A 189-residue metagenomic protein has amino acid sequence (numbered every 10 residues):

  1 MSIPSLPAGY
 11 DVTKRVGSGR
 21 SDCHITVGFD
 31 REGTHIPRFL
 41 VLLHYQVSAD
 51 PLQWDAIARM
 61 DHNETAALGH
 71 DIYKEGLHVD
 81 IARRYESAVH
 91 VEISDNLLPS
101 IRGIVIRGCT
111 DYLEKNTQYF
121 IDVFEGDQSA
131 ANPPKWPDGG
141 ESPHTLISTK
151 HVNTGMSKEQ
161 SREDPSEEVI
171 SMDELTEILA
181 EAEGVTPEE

Functional and structural regions predicted by a protein language model:
M1-D55: Negatively charged, low-complexity tracts enriched in Asp/Glu with abundant Ser/Thr
M1-S2, H151, E159: Short Lys/Arg-rich cationic patches that frequently serve as NLS/NoLS or arginine-rich RNA/DNA-binding motifs
T13, S21-C23, Y73, D80 (+4 more regions): Intrinsically disordered, low-complexity, compositionally biased regions/tails
R38-A82: Acidic, aromatic-enriched beta-alpha/helix-loop junctions
N63-H151: Mixed-charge, Lys/Arg-enriched low-complexity segments
G155-E189: DE-rich, low-complexity intrinsically disordered acidic tracts
